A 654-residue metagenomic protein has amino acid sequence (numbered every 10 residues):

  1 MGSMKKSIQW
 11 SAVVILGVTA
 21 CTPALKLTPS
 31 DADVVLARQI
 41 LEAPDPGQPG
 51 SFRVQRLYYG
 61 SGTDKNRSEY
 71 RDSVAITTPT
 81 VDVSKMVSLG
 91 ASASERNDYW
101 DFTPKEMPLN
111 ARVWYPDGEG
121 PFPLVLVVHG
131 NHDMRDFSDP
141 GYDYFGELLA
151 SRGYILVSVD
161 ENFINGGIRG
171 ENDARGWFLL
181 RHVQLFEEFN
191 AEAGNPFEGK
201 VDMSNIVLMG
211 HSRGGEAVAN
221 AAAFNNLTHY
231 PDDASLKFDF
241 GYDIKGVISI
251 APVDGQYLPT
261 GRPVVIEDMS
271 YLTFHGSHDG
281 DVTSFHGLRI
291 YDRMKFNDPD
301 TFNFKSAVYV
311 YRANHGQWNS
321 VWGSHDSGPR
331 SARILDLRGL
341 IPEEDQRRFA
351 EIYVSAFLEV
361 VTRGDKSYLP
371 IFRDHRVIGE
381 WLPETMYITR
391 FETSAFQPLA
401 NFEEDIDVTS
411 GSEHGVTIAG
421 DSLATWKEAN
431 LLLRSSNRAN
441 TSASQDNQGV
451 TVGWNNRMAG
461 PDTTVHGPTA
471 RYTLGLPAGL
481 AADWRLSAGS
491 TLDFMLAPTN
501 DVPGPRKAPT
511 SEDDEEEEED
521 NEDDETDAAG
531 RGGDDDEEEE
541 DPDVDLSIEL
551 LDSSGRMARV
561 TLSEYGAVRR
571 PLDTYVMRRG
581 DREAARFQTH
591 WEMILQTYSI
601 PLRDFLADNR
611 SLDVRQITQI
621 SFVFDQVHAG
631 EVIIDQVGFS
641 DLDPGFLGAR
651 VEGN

Functional and structural regions predicted by a protein language model:
L25-D31, Q39-P44, Y311-H315, V321-G479 (+3 more regions): Alpha/beta-hydrolase-fold serine-hydrolase catalytic core, especially in secreted/extracellular enzymes
L25-G120: Short conserved active-site loop signatures built around small residues
G118-G120, G170-E216, F224: Gly/Ser-rich "nucleophile elbow"/oxyanion-hole loop immediately N-terminal to the catalytic nucleophile in hydrolases
P121-G130: Short beta-strand element of the alpha/beta-hydrolase
F137-V157: Short amphipathic alpha-helix adjacent to the substrate-entry channel of hydrolases
A217-A221, V282: Hydrolases whose catalytic domains are alpha/beta-hydrolase-1, hotdog thioesterase, or metallo-beta-lactamase-like
V265-E343: Active-site-adjacent alpha-helix of alpha/beta-hydrolase-fold enzymes
T463-N609, D625-G648: Extracellular ligand-binding interfaces
